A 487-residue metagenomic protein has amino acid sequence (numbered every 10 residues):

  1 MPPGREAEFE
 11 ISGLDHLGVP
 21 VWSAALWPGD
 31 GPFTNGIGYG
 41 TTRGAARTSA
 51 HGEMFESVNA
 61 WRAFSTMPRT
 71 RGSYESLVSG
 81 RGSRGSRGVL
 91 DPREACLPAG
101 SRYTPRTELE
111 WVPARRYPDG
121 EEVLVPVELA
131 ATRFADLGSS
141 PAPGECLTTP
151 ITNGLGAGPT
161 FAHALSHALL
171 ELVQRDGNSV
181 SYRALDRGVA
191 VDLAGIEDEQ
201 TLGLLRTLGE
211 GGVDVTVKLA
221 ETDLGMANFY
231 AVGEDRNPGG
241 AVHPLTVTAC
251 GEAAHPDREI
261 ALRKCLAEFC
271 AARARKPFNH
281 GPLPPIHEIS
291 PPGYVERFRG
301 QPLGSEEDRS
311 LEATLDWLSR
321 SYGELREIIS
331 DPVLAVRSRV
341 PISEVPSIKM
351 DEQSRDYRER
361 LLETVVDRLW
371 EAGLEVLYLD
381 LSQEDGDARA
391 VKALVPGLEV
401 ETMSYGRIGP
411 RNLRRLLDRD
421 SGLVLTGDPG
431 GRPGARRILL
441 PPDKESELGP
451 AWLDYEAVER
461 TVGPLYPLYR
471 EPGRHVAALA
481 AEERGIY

Functional and structural regions predicted by a protein language model:
M1-Y487: Helix-biased "structured C-terminal domain" signature
